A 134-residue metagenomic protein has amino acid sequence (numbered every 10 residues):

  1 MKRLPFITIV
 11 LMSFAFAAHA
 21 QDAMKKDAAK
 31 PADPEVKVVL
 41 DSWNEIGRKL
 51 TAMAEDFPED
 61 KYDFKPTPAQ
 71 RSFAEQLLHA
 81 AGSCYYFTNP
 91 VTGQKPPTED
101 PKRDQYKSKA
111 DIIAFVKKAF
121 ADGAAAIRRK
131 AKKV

Functional and structural regions predicted by a protein language model:
M1-L4, Q21: Positively charged n-region of N-terminal signal peptides that target proteins for export
P5-F6, A74: Sequence-pattern detector for short linear motifs and compositional/periodic biases rather than a specific fold
I7-A15: Bacterial N-terminal signal peptides
F16-A20: Sec/Tat signal peptide C-region and signal peptidase I cleavage site
Q21-L78, G82-V134: Aromatic-glycine hotspot motif
